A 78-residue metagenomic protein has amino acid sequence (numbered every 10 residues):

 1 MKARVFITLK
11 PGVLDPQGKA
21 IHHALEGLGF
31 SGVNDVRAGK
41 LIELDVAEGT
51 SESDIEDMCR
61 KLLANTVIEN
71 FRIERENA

Functional and structural regions predicted by a protein language model:
K2-E43, A47-T50, D54-A78: Long, contiguous binding/interaction regions
